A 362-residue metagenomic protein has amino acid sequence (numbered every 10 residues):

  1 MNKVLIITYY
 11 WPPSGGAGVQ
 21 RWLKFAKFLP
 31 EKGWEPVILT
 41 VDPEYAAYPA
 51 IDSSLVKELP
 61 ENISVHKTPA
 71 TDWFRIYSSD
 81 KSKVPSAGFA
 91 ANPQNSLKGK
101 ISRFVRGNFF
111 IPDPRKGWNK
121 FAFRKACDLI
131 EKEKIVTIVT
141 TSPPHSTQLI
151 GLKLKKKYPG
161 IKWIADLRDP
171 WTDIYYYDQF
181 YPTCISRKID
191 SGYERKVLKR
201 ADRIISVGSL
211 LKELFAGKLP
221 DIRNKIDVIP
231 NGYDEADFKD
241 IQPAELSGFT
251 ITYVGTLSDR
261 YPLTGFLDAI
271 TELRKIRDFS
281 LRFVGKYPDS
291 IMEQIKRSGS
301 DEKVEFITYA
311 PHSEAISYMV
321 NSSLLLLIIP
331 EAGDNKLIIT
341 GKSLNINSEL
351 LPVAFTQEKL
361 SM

Functional and structural regions predicted by a protein language model:
M1-F74, R203, S209-K212, L273-K275: N-terminal subdomain of nucleotide-sugar transferases
K32, R124, S146-L149, K153-K157 (+2 more regions): Membrane-proximal helix-turn-helix segments that form the acceptor-binding/catalytic region of lipid-linked
V41-K120, L129: A conserved catalytic-core segment of Leloir-type glycosyltransferases
Q94-S96, F110, A122, A126-T147 (+1 more regions): Short N-terminal targeting/anchoring amphipathic segment
L210, I229-G232: Carbohydrate-associated surface elements
A244-Y261, L267-D268: Conserved donor-binding/catalytic core segment of Leloir-type glycosyltransferases
Y261, P311-Y318, L325-N347, P352-M362: Nucleotide-sugar-dependent
G285, S290-I316: Nucleotide-activated donor-binding/catalytic signature segment of Leloir-type glycosyltransferases, i.e., the conserved
